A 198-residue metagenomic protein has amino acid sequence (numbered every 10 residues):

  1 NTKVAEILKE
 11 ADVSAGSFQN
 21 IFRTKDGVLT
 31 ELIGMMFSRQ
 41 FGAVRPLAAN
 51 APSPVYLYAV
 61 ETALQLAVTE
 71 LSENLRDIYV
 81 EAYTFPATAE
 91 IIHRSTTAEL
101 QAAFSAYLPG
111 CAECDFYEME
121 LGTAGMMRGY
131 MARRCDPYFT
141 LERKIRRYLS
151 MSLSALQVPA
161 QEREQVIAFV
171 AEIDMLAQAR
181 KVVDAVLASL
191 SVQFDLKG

Functional and structural regions predicted by a protein language model:
N1-G27, E31: Helix-turn-helix
V4, L32-F41: Short, basic, alpha-helical segments at the C-terminal edge of helix-turn-helix-like DNA-binding modules
E31, G42-L75, T84-F85, H93-T97: Hydrophobic alpha-helical connector segments
R39, A43, L47, V68 (+1 more regions): Solvent-exposed, amphipathic alpha-helical segments
V68, S72, M126, R133 (+1 more regions): Phosphate/oxyanion-binding loops and surfaces in catalytic or ligand/nucleic-acid-binding neighborhoods
R76-E81, E162-Q165: Short, hydrophobic secondary-structure boundary micro-motifs
E81-C135, F139, R143-S150: Amphipathic alpha-helical packing segments from all-alpha helical-bundle domains
A102-A106, D136-G198: C-terminal peripheral helix-coil segments that are non-catalytic and often amphipathic
